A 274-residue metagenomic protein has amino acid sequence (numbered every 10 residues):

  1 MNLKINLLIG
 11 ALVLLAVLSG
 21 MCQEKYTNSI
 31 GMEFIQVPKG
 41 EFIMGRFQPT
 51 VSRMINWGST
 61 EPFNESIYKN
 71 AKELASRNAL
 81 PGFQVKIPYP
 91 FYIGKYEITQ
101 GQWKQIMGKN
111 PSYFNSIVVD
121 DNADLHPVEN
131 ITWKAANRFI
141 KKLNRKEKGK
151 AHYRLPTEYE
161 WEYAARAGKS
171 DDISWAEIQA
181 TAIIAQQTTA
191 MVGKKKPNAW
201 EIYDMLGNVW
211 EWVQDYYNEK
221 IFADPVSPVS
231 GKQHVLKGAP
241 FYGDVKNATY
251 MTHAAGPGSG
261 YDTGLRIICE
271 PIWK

Functional and structural regions predicted by a protein language model:
M1-L8: Bacterial N-terminal signal peptides that target proteins for export
I9-V17: Bacterial N-terminal signal peptides
V17-E24: Bacterial Sec-dependent signal peptides at the C-terminal "C-region" and cleavage site
Y26-S112, T132, L206-G207: A short glycine-rich, aromatic-capped structural motif
I43, N56-Y68, V118-A123, P127-Y261: Functional-site microenvironments in short loops/helix caps that host divalent-cation chemistry
P90, F241, E270-W273: Short loop segments at secondary-structure junctions
I98, W103-S116, I140-A151, G168 (+1 more regions): Short capping motifs at secondary-structure boundaries
Y261-K274: Short, structured beta-strand segments at or near domain termini in extracellular proteins/domains
